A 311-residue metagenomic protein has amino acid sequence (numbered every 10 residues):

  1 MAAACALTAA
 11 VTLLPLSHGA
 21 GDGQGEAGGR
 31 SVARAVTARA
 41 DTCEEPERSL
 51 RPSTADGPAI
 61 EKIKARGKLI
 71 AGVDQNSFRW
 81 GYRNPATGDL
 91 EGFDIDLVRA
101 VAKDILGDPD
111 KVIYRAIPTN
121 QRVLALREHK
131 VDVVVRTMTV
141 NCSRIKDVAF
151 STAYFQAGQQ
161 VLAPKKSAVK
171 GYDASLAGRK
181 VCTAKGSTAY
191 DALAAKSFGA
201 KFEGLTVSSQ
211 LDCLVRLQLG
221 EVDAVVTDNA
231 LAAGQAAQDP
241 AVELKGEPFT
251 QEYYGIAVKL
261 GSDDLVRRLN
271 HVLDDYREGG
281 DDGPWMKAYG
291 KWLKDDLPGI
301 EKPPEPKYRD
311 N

Functional and structural regions predicted by a protein language model:
E26-V134: Extracytoplasmic small-molecule ligand-binding "clamshell" domains of the periplasmic binding protein/Venus flytrap
R30-T54, S167, S187, I256-D296: Extended ligand-binding regions for polar small-molecule ligands
D56, V112-L124, V169, L205-V215 (+1 more regions): Short helix-initiation/N-cap motifs at beta->coil->alpha
L90-I105, M138-N141, A157-S209, A224 (+3 more regions): Bilobed "Venus flytrap"/periplasmic-binding protein-like clamshell domains and structurally analogous long
R99, D110-A174: Acidic, polar ligand-binding/catalytic clefts
V101, L126-R127, L176, L217-Q218 (+2 more regions): Hydrophobic residues within well-ordered alpha-helices
Q121, T137-K146, Q218-Q251: A ligand-binding cleft/hinge motif common to bilobed small-molecule-binding domains
F155-A163, A233, A237-L273, D295-N311: Periplasmic-binding protein-like
